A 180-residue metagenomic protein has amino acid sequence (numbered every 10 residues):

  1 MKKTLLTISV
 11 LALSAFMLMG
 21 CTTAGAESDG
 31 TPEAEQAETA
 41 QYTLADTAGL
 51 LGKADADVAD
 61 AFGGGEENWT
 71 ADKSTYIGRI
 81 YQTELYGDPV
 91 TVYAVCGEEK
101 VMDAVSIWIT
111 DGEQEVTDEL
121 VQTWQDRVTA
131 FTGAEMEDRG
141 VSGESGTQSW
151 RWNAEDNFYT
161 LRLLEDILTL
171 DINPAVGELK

Functional and structural regions predicted by a protein language model:
M1-L5: Positively charged n-region of N-terminal signal peptides that target proteins for export
L6-L13: Sec-dependent N-terminal signal peptides
M17-G20: C-terminal motif of bacterial Sec signal peptides marking the signal peptidase cleavage site
T22-A24: Bacterial signal peptide processing site
E27-D60: N-terminal low-complexity, Pro/Thr/Ser-rich intrinsically disordered segments that act as propeptides or flexible
N68, E165-K180: Short, low-complexity, Pro/Ser/Thr/Gly-rich segments in the mature regions of secreted, periplasmic
L85-T147: Long, charged/polar, surface-exposed segments that mediate recognition or autoinhibition
S149-D171: Short, exposed beta-strand-loop hairpins at the edges of beta-sheets in extracellular/periplasmic proteins
